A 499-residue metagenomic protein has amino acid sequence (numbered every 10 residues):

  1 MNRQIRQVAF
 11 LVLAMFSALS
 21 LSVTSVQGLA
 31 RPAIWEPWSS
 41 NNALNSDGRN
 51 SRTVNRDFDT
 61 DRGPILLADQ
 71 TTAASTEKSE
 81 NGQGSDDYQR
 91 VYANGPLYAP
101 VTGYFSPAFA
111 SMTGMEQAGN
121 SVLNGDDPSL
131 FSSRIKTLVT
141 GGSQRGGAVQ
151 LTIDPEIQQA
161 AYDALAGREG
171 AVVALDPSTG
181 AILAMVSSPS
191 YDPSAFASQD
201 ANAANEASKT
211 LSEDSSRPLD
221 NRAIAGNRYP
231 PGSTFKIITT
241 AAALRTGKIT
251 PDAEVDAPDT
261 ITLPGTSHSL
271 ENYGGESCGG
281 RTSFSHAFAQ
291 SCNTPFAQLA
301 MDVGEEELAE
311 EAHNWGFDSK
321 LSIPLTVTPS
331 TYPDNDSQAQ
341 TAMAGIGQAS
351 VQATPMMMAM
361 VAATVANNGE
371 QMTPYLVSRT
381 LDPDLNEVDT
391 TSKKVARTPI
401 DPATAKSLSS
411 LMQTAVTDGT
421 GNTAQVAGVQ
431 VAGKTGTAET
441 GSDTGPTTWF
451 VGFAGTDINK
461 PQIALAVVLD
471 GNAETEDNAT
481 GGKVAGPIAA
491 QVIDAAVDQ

Functional and structural regions predicted by a protein language model:
M1-N205, P218, R228-P230, E306-H313 (+2 more regions): Periplasmic/cell-envelope proteins involved in peptidoglycan metabolism and beta-lactam response
I182-S233, I238-G471, G481: Beta-lactam-recognizing serine transpeptidase/beta-lactamase-like catalytic domain environment
